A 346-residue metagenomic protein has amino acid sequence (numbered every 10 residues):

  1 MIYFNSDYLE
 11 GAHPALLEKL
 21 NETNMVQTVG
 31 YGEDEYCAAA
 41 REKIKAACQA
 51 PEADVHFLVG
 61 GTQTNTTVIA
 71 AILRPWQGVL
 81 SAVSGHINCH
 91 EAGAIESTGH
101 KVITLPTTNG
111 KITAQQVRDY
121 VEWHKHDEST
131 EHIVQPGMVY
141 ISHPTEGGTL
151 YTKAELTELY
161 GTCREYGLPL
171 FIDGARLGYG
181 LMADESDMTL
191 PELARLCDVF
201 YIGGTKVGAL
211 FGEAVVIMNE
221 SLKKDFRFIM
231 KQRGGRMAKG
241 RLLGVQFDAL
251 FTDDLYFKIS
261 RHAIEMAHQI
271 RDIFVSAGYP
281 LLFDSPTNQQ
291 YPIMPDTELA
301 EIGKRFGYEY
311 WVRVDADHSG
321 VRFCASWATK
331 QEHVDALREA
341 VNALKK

Functional and structural regions predicted by a protein language model:
Y3-S6, V55-V59, S81-A82, I141 (+5 more regions): General beta-strand structural signal in soluble alpha/beta enzymes
H13-G61, V83-N88, A94: Conserved N-terminal alpha-helix of the aminotransferase class I/II PLP-enzyme fold
A71-C89, R118: Conserved PLP-anchoring active-site segment centered on the Schiff-base-forming lysine
R74-W76, H268, I273-L344: Conserved C-terminal alpha-helix-loop-beta "cap" of PLP-dependent enzymes that closes/shapes the active-site mouth
G99-G137, I141-P144, Y151-E158: PLP-dependent aminotransferase-class I/II
T108, Q135-P136, S142, L150 (+1 more regions): Active-site C-terminal subdomain of aminotransferase-like
Y151-A183: Catalytic PLP-binding core of fold-type I/II PLP enzymes
